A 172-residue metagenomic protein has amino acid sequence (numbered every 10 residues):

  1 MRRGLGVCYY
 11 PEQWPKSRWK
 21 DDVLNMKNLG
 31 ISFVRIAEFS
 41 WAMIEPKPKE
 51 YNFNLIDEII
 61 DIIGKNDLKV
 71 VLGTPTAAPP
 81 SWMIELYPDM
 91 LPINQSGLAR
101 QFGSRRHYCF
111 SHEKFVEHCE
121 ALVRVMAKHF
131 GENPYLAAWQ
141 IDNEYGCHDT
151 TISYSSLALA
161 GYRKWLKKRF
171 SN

Functional and structural regions predicted by a protein language model:
M1-L5, G30-S32, G64-V70, E132-A137: Short, well-ordered coil/turn segments that N-cap beta-strands
M1-R18, L24-S32: An acidic-aromatic substrate-binding cleft motif
G4-K16, A37-L55, A99-E120, Y145: The substrate-binding groove and active-site-proximal loops of carbohydrate-active enzymes, especially glycoside
C8, R35, G73-T74, A138-Q140: Short beta-strand segments
W14, W19, W41, W139 (+1 more regions): Tryptophan-centered motif/residue detector
K20-R100, R124-A127: Aromatic-lined substrate-binding rim segments of carbohydrate-active enzymes
K65-D67, P79-N172: Active-site region of glycoside hydrolase catalytic domains
